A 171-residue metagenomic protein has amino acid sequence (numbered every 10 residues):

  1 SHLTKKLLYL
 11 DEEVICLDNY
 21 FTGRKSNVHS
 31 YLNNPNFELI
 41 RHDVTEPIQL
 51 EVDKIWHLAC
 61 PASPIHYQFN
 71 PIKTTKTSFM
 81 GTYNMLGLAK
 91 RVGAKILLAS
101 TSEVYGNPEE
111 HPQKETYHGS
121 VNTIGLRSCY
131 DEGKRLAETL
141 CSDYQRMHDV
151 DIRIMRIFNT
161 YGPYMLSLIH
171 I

Functional and structural regions predicted by a protein language model:
S1-T160: N-terminal Rossmann-like NAD(P)+-binding domain of SDR-like oxidoreductases, especially those catalyzing
Y164: Conserved GTPase G-domain signal focused on the G5
I169-I171: Conserved small/polar residues in nucleotide/adenosyl-binding loops
